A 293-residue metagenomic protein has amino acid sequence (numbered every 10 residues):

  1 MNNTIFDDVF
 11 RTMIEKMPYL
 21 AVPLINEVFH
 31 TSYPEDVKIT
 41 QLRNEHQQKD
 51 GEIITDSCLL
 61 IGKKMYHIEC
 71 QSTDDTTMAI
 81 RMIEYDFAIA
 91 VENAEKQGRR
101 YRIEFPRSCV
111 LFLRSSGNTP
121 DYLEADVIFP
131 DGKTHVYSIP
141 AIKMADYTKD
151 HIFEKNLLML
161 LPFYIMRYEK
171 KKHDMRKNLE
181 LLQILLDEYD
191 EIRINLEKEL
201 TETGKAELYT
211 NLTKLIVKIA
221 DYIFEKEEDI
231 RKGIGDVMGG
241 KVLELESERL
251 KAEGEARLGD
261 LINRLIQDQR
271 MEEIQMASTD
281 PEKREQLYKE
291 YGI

Functional and structural regions predicted by a protein language model:
M1-M159, P281-E285, I293: Accessory alpha/beta interaction modules
F29, A90, A94, I165-K170 (+2 more regions): Hydrophobic/aromatic-lined pockets within catalytic cores
L60-S72, K172-I293: Short, charged alpha-helical interaction segments and adjacent helix-coil junctions
F153-L181: Coupling/switch segment of ABC-type P-loop NTPase heads
